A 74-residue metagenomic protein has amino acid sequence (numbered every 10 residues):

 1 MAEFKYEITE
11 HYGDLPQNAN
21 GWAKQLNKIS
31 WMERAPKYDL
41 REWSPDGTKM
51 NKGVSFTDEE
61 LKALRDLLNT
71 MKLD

Functional and structural regions predicted by a protein language model:
M1-D74: Positively charged, low-complexity terminal tracts and the immediately adjacent first secondary-structure elements
